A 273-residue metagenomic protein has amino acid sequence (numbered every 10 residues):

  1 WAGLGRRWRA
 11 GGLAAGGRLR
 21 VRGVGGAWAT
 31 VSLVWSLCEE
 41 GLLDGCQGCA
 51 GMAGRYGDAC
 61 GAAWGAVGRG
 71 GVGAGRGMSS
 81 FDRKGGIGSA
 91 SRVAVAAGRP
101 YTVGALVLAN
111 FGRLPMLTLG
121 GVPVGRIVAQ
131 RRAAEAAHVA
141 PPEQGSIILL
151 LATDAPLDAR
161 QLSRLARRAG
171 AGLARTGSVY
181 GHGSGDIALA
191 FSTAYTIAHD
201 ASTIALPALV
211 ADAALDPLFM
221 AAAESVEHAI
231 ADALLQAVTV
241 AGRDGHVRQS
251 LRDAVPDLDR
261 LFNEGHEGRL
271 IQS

Functional and structural regions predicted by a protein language model:
W1-I271: A structural signal for small-residue-enriched, beta-sheet-centric alpha/beta enzyme cores and oligomeric scaffold folds
